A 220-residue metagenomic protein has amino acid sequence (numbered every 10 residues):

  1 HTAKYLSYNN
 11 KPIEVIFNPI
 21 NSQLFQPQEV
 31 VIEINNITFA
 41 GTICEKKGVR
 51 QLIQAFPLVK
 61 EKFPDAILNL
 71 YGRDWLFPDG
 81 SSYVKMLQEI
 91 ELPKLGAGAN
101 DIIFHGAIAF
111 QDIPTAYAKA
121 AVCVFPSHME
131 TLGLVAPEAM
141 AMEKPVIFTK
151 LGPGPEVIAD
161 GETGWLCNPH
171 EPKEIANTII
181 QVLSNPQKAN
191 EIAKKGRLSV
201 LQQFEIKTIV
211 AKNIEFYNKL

Functional and structural regions predicted by a protein language model:
P19: Carbohydrate-associated surface elements
E29-K47, I53-F56, K60, L68-Y71: Conserved donor-binding/catalytic core segment of Leloir-type glycosyltransferases
I67-M86: Glycosyltransferase donor-sugar binding loop
S81-I108: Nucleotide-activated donor-binding/catalytic signature segment of Leloir-type glycosyltransferases, i.e., the conserved
A107, T115-A120: Short alpha-helical donor nucleotide-sugar binding micro-motif in glycosyltransferases
H128: Aromatic "clamp/platform" in nucleotide-sugar-dependent glycosyltransferases that forms part of the donor/acceptor
P145-F148, I158: Short hydrophobic beta-strand element within catalytic cores of glycosyltransferases and related nucleotide-activated
D160-G161, W165-P172, Q181-P186: Conserved acidic donor-binding segment of nucleotide-sugar-dependent glycosyltransferases
